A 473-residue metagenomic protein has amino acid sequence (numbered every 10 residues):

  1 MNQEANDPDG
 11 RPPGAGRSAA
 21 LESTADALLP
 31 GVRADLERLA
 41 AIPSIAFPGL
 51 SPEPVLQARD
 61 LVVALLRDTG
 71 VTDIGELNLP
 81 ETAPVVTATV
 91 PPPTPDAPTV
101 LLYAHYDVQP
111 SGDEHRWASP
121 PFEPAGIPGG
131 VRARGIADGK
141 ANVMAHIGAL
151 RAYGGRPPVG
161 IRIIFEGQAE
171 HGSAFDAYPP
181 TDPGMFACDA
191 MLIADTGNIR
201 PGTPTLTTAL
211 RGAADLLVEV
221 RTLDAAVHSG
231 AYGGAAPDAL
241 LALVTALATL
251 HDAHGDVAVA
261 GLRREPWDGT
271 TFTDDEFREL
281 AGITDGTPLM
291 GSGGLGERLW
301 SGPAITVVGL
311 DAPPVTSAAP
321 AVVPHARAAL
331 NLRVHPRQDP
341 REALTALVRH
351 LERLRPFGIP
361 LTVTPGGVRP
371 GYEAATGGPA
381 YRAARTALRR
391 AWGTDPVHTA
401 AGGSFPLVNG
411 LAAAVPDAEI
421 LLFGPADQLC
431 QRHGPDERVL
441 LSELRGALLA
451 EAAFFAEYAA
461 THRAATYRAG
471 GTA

Functional and structural regions predicted by a protein language model:
N2-E114, H325-A329: N-terminal helical capping/dimerization or prosegment-like subdomains of hydrolases acting on amide or phosphate bonds
D96-A97, R337-A343: Short, conserved charged micro-motifs
A97-R162, L441, G446: Active-site metal-coordination/substrate-binding segment of hydrolases, especially metallo-dependent peptidases
D107, L250-H254, V348-G358: A common structural junction motif
G135-A209: Acidic/histidine-rich catalytic neighborhood of metal-dependent amide-processing enzymes
A137, D224, L332-P340, R369: A generic structural motif
S173, R200-P201, A258-S317, A321-H325 (+3 more regions): An extended, acidic, His-containing surface patch that forms the Zn2+-binding/catalytic region of metallohydrolases
G233-G255: A short core secondary-structure module
